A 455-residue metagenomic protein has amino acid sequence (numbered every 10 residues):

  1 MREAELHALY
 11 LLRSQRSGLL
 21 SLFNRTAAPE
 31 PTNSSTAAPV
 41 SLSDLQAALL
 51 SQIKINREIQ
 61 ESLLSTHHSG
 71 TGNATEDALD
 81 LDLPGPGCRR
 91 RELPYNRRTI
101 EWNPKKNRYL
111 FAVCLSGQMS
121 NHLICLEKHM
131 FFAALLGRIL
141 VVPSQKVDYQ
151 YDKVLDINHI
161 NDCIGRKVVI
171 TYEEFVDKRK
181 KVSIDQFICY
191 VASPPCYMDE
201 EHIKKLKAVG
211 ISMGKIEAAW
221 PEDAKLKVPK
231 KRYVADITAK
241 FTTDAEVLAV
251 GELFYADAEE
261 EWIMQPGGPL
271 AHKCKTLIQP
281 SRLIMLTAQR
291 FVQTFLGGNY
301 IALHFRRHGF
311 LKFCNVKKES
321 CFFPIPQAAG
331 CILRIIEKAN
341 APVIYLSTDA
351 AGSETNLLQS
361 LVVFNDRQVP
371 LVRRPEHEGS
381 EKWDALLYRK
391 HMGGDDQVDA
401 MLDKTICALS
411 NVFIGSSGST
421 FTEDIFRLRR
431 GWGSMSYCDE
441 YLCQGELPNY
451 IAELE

Functional and structural regions predicted by a protein language model:
M1-L11, R16-L22, T26-E30, S34-S51 (+2 more regions): Secretory-pathway glycan-assembly enzymes, especially type II membrane glycosyltransferases that use nucleotide-sugar
E127, V398-Q444: A donor-sugar binding/catalytic signature common to diverse glycosyltransferases and related nucleotide-sugar
I139-V142, L358-G379, L428: Extracytoplasmic
K153-I160, S353-Q368, D424: Short, aromatic/basic amphipathic alpha-helical patches
K178, E440-E455: Leloir-type glycosyltransferase catalytic cores
F305, T348-D349, S417, L454: Active-site proximal loops enriched in glycine and acidic residues that flank catalytic Cys/His/Asp and coordinate
F323, Q368-L409: Donor nucleotide-activated moiety binding/catalytic core segment of transferases that use nucleotide-activated donors
A350-A351, V412: Extended C-terminal subregions enriched in glycine
